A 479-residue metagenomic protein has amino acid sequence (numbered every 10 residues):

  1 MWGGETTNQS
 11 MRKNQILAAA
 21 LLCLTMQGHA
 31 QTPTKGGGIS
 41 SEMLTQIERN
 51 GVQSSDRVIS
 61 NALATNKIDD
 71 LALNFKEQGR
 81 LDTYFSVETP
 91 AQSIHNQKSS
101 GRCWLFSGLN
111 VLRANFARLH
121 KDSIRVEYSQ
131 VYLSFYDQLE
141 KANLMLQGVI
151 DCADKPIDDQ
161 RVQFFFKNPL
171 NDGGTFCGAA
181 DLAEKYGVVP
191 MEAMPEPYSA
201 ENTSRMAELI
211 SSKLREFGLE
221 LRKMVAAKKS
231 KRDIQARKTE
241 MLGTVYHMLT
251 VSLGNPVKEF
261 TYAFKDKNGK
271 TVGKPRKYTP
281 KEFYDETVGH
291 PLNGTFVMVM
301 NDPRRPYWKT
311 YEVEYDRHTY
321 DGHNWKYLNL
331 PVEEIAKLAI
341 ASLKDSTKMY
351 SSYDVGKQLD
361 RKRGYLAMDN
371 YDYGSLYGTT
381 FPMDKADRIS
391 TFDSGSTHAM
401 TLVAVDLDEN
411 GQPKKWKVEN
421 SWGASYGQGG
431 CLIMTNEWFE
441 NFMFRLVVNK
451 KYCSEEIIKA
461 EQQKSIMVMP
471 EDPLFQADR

Functional and structural regions predicted by a protein language model:
M1-P33: Bacterial Sec-dependent N-terminal signal peptides
T32-T34, K228-R479: Active-site signature of cysteine proteases
T34-S93: N-terminal regions that are enriched for targeting/export leaders and immediately downstream pro/stem segments
S86-C152: Post-signal peptide N-terminal segment of secreted/secretory-pathway proteins
T89-G101, F164-L170, D321-N329, L338-A339 (+1 more regions): Second-shell loop/turn segments in exported
S99, S107-G108, L112, T175-E184 (+1 more regions): Stable alpha-helical elements in mature extracytoplasmic
L105, Y132-F135, D181, P190-E192 (+3 more regions): Structural recognition of the beta-strand scaffold that forms the well-ordered cores of secreted hydrolase catalytic
Q130-A263: Papain-like cysteine protease catalytic cores
